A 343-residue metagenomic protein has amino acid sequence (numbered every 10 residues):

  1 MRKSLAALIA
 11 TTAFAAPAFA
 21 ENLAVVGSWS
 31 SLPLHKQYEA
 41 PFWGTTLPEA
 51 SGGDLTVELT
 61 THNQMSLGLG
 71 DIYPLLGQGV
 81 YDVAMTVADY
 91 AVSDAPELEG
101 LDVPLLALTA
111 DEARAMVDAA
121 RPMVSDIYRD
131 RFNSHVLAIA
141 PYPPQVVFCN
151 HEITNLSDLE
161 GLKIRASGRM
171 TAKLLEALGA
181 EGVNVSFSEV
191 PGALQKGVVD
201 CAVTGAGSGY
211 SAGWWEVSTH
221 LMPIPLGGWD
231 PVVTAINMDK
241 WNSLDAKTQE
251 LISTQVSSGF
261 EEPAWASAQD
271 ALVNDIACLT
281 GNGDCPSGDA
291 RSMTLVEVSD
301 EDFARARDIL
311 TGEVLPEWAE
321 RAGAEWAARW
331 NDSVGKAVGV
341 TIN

Functional and structural regions predicted by a protein language model:
M1, A20-E21: Absolute protein N-terminus
M1-R2, A84: Short, intrinsically disordered low-complexity segments
R2-L8: Sec-dependent signal peptide recognition, specifically the positively charged N-region followed immediately by
I9, E21-E112, P122, R129-N343: N-terminal secretory/targeting leader peptides
F14-A20: Sec/Tat signal peptide C-region and signal peptidase I cleavage site
